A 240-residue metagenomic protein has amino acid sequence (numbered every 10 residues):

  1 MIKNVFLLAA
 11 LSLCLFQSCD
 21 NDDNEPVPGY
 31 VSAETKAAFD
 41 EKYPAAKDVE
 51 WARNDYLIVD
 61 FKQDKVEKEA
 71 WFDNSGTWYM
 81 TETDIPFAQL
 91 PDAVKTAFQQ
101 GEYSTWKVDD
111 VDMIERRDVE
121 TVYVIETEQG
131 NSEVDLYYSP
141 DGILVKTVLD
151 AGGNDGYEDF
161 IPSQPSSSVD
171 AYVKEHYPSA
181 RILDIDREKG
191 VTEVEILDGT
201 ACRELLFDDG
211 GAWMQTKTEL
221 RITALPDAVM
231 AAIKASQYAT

Functional and structural regions predicted by a protein language model:
M1-N4: Positively charged n-region of N-terminal signal peptides that target proteins for export
L7-S12: Hydrophobic alpha-helical targeting segments used for export or membrane insertion
L15-S18: C-terminal motif of bacterial Sec signal peptides marking the signal peptidase cleavage site
D20-D23: Bacterial signal peptide processing site
V27-T240: First exposed extracellular module after export/assembly in secreted or surface-exposed proteins
